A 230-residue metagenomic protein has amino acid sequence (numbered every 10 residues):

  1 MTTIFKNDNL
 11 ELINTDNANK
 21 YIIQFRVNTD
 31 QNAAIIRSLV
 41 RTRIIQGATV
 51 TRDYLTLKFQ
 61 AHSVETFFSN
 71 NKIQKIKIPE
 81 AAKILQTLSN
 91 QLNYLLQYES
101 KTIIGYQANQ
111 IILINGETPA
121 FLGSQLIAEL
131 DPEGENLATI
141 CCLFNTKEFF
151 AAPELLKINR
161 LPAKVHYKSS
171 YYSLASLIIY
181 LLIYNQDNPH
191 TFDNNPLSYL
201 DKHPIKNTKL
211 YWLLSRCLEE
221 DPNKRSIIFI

Functional and structural regions predicted by a protein language model:
Y21, F25-V27, A34-E80: Conserved structural core of kinase catalytic domains
S89-T102: Protein kinase catalytic-loop region centered on the HRD/HxD motif
I103-F150: Activation segment/activation loop of eukaryotic-type protein kinase catalytic domains
E154-Y167: Conserved end of the kinase activation segment
S173-Q186: Short, conserved alpha-helix in the C-lobe of eukaryotic-like protein kinase catalytic domains
P204-E220: Conserved C-terminal C-lobe helix
L218-I230: A conserved short helix/loop substructure at the end of the activation segment of eukaryotic-like protein kinase domains
